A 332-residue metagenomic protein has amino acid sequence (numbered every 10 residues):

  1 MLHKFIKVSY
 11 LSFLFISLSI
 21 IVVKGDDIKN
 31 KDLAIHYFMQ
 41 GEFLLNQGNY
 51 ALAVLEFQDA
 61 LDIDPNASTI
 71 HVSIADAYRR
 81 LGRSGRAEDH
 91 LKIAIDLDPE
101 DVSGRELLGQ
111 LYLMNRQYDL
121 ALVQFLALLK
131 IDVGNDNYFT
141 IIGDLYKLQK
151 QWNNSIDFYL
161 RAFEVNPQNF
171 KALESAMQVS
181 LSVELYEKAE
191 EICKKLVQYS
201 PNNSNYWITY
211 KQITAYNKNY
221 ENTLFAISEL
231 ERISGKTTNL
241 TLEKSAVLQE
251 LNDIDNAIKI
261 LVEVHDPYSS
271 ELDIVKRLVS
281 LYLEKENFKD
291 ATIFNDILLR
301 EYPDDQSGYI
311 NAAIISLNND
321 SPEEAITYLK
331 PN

Functional and structural regions predicted by a protein language model:
I21-S73, R80-G85, D89-K92: N-terminal leader/linker segments that initiate helical-solenoid repeat arrays
K29, I63, L97, I131 (+5 more regions): Structural marker of alpha-solenoid helical repeat scaffolds
M39, S73, L107, I141 (+5 more regions): Canonical tetratricopeptide repeat
N46-Q47, R80-L81, M114-N115, L148-Q149 (+6 more regions): Register position in tetratricopeptide repeats
D59-A60, I93-A94, A127-L128, R161-A162 (+5 more regions): Canonical positions in the second alpha-helix
